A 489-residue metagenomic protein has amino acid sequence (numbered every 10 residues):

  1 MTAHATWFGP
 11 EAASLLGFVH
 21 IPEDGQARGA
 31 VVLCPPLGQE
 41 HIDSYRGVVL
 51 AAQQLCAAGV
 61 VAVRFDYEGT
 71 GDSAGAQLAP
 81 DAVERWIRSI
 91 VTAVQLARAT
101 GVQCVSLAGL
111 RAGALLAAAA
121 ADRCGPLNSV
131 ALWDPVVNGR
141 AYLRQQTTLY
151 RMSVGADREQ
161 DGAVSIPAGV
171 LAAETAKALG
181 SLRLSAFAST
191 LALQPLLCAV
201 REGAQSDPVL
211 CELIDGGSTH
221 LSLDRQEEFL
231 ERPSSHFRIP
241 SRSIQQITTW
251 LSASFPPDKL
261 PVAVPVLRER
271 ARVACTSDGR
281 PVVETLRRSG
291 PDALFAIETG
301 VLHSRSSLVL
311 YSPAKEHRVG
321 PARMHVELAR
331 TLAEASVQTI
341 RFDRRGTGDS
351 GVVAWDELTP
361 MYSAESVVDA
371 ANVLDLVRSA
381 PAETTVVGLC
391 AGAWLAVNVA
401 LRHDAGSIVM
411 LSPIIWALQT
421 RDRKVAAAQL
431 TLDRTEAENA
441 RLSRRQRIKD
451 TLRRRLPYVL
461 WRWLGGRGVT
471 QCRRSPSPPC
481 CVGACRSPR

Functional and structural regions predicted by a protein language model:
M1-G29, T249, A253-S306: N-terminal cap/lid segment of alpha/beta-hydrolase-fold proteins
P22-D66, F295, G300-D343, V353: Short, surface-exposed "cap/lid" segments of acyl-processing enzymes
Q39-E40, T70-S73, N138, E316-H317 (+2 more regions): Active-site loop signature of alpha/beta-hydrolase-fold enzymes
G47, A79-A99, D356-S379: Alpha/beta-hydrolase active-site loop
D66-D81, D343-P360: Glycine-rich "HGGG/HGxG" loop immediately N-terminal to the catalytic nucleophile of the alpha/beta-hydrolase
A108-A117, D134, V387-A396: Gly/Ala-rich beta-loop-alpha elbow adjacent to hydrolase catalytic centers
A119-R123, N398-V399: Active-site signature of alpha/beta-hydrolase-fold catalytic machinery across serine- and Asp/Cys-nucleophile hydrolases
C124-T248, E383, D404-R489: The alpha/beta-hydrolase serine catalytic core
